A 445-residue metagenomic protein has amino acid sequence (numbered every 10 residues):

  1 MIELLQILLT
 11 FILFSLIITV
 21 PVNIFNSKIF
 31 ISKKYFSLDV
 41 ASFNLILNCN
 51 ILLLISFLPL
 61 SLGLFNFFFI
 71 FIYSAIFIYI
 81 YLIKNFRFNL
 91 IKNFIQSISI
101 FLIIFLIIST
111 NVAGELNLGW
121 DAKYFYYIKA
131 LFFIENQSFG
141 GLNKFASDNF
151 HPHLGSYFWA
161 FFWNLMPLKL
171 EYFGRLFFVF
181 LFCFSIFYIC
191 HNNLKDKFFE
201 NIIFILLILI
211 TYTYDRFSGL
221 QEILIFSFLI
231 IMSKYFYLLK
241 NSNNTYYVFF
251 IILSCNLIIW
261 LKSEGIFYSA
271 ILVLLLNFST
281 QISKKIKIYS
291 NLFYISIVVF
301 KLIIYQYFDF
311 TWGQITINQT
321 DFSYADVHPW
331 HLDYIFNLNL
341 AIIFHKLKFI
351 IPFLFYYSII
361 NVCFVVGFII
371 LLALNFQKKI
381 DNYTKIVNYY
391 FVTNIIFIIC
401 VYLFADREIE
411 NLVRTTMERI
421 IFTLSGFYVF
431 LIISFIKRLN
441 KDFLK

Functional and structural regions predicted by a protein language model:
M1-I91: Membrane-embedded, hydrophobic transmembrane alpha-helices
V20-I24, L181-L194, N277-T280, K284 (+2 more regions): Hydrophobic, aromatic-rich transmembrane alpha-helices and their immediate juxtamembrane boundary segments
L38-S42, L60-S109, Y289-F293, A373-Y389 (+1 more regions): Start-transfer (signal-anchor) and selected internal transmembrane alpha helices of multi-pass inner/ER membrane
L45, C49-L52, F101-F105, L176-N193 (+2 more regions): Membrane-embedded helix bundles of polyisoprenyl
S56-L60, Y214, Y247-S263, S269-L274: Membrane-interface alpha helices of multi-pass inner-membrane proteins
G114-E115, F278, I286-A373, N394-I395: Membrane-lumen/periplasm interface segments of specific transmembrane helices in polyprenyl phosphate-linked
E115-K129, E135-F158, K169: Extracytoplasmic catalytic/substrate-binding loops of multi-pass membrane glycan-assembly enzymes
N149-S156, L165-F184: Loop-to-helix entry region of an early transmembrane alpha helix in multi-pass inner-membrane enzymes
